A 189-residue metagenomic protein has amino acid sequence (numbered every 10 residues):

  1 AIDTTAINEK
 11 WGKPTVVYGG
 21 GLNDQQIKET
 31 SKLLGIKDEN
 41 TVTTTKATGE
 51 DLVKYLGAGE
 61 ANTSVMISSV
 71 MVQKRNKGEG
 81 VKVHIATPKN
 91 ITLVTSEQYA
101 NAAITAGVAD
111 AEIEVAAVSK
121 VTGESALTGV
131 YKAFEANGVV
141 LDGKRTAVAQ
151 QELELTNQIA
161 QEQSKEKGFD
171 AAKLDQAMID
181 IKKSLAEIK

Functional and structural regions predicted by a protein language model:
I2-E112: N-terminal, leucine/charged-rich tether regions that mediate assembly and partner docking in large macromolecular
L22, L33-L34, L52, L56 (+6 more regions): Generic detector of leucine side chains in alpha-helical contexts
N23, P88-S96, S119-L127, A171-L174: Solvent-exposed, acidic/flexible segments
I27, S31, S96-A103, L127-F134 (+2 more regions): Extracytoplasmic/secreted envelope proteins and their assembly/folding machinery, especially bacterial periplasmic
E112-K120: A short glycine/serine-rich beta->alpha loop
S119-G123, Y131-S184: Long, charge-dense
E187-K189: Catalytic-core signal marking the mid-to-C-terminal active-site face
